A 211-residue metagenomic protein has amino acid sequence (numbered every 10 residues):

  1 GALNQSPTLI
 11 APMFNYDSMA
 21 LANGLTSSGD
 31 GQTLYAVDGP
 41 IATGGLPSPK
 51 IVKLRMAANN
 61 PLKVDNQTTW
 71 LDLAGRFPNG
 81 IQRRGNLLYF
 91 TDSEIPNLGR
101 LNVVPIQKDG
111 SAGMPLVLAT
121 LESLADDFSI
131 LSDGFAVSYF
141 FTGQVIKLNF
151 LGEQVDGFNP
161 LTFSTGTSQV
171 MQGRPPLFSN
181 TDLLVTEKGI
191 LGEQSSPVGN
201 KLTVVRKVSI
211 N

Functional and structural regions predicted by a protein language model:
G1-Q5, R55-N60, P105-G110, N149-E153 (+1 more regions): Short loop/turn segments that connect beta-strands within beta-propeller blades
A2-Q5, Q32, A58-K63, N97 (+2 more regions): Short, solvent-exposed loop/turn segments that connect beta-strands within catalytic domains and beta-strand-rich
S6-Y16, K63-L73, G113-T120, E153-N159: A short beta-strand motif characteristic of beta-propeller blades
M13-A36, P40-I41, W70-T91, V117-F135 (+3 more regions): Beta-rich, blade/repeat-based domains predominating in secreted/periplasmic proteins but also intracellular
G39-A42, L46, M56, S93-P96 (+2 more regions): Short loop/turn segments immediately following the C-termini of beta-strands
P49-V52, R100-N102, Q144-I146, K201-R206: A short loop-to-beta-strand structural motif that recurs across blades of beta-propeller domains
L88-V104: Oxyanion-binding "anion nests"
V170-N211: Blade-level signature of beta-propeller repeat domains, shared across WD40, Kelch, NHL, RCC1 and BNR/Asp-box propellers
